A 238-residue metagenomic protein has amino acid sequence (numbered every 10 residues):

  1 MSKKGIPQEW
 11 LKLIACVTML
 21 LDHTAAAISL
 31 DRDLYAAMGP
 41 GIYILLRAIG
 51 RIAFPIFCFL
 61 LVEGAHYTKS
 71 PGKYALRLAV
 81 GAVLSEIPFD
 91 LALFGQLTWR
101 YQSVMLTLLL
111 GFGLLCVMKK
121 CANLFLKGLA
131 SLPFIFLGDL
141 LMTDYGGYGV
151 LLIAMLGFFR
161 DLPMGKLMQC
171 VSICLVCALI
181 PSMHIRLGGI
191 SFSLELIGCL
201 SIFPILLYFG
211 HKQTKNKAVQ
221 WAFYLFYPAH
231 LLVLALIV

Functional and structural regions predicted by a protein language model:
M1-V238: Alpha-helical transmembrane segments and their immediate juxtamembrane cytosolic regions
